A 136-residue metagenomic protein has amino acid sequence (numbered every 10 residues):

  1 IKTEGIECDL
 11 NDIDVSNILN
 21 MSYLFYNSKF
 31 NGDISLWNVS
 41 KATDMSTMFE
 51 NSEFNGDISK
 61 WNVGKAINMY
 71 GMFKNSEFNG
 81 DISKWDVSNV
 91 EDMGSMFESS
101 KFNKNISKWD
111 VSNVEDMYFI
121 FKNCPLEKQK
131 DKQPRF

Functional and structural regions predicted by a protein language model:
I1-F136: Negatively charged
